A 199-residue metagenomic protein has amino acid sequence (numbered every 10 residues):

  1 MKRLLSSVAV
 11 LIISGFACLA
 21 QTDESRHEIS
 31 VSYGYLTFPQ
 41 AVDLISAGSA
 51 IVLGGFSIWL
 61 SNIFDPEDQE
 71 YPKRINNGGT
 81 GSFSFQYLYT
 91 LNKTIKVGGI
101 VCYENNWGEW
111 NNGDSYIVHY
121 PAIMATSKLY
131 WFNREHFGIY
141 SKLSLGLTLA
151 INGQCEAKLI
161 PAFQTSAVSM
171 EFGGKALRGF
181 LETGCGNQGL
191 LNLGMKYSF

Functional and structural regions predicted by a protein language model:
M1-R26: Cleavable N-terminal export/targeting peptides
A20-Y89, K196-S198: Short glycine/proline- and aromatic-enriched beta-strand/turn motifs that initiate or cap beta-hairpins
S25, G81, P121, P161-Q164 (+1 more regions): Exposed loop/turn and edge beta-strand positions of beta-sandwich/beta-sheet ligand-binding modules
S32, S144, E182: Short glycine/serine/threonine-biased micro-segments
Y35-T37, G79-Q154, F172-K175: Gram-negative (and chloroplast) outer-membrane scaffold detector with strong preference for beta-barrel transmembrane
A41-G48, E109-Y116, I151-L159, L191-K196: Outer-membrane beta-barrel translocator domains and adjoining extracellular loop/strand segments of Gram-negative
K73-N77, D114-H119, C155-P161, T183: Replace "Gram-negative outer membrane beta-barrel proteins" with "bacterial and organellar outer membrane beta-barrel
L129-G138, T148-F199: Gram-negative outer-membrane beta-barrel domains
